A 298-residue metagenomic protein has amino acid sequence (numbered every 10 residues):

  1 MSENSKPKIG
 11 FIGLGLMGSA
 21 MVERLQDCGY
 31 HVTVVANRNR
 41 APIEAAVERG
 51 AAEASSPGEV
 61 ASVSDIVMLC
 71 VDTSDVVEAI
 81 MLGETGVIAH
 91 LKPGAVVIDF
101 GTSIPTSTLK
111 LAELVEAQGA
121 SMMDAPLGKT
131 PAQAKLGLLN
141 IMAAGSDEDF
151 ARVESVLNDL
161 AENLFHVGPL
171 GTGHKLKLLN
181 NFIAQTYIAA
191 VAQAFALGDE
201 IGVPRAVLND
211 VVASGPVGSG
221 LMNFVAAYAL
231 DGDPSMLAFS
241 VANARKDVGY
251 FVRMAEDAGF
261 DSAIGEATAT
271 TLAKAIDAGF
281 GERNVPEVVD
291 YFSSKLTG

Functional and structural regions predicted by a protein language model:
M1-L69, F100: NAD(P)+-binding Rossmann beta1-loop-alpha1 motif at the extreme N-terminus of oxidoreductases
M21-V22, L111, V156, L197: Hydrophobic residues within alpha-helices that form the first helical element adjacent to the glycine-rich loop
V32, E53, M122-M123, L164 (+2 more regions): Hydrophobic beta-strand scaffold residues
P57-L69, T73-S121: Rossmann-fold NAD(P) dinucleotide-binding segment
T102-F182: Rossmann-fold dinucleotide-binding core
T172-L296: Helical "substrate-binding/catalytic lid" subdomain of Rossmann-like NAD(P)-dependent dehydrogenases/reductases
